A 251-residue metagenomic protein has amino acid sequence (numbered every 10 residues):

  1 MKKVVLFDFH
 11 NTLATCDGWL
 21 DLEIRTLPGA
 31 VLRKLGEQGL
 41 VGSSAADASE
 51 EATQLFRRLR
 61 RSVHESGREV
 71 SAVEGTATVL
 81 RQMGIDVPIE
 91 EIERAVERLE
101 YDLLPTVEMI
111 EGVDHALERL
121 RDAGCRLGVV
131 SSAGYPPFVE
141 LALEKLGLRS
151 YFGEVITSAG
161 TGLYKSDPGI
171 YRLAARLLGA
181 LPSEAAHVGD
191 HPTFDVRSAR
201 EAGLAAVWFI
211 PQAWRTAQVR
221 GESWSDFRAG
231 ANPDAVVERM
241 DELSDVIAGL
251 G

Functional and structural regions predicted by a protein language model:
M1-E50: Active-site neighborhood of HAD-like aspartate-dependent phosphohydrolases
M1-V5, T15-C16, R33, G42-S43 (+6 more regions): Asp-based, Mg2+/Mn2+-dependent phosphohydrolase catalytic module
L22, G67, V107, V130 (+1 more regions): Residue-level marker of alpha-helix boundaries and capping positions
G29-A30, V73-T78, P137, G169: A generic alpha-helix surface/boundary motif
S43-R98: A metal-dependent, Asp-based hydrolase signature
R98-V107: Surface-exposed cleft-lining segments at the edges of enzyme active sites
M109-V113: A short, well-structured juxtamembrane/interface segment
